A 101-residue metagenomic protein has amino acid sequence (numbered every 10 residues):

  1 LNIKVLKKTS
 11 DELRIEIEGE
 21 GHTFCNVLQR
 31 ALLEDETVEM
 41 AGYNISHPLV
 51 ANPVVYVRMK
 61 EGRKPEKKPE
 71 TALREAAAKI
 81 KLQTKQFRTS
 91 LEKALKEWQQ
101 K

Functional and structural regions predicted by a protein language model:
L1-K101: Protein-protein interaction/assembly regions in multi-subunit complexes
